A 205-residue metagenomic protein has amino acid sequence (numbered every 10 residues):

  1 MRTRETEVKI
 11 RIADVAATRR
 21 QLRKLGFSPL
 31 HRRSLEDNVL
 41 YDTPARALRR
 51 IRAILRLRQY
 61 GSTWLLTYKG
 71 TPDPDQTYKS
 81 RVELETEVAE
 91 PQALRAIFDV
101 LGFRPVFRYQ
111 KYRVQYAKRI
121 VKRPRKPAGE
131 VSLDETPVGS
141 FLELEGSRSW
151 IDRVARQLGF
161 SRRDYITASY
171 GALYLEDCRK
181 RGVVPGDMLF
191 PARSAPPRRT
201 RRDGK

Functional and structural regions predicted by a protein language model:
M1-A128, F160, D164-K205: N-terminal strand-loop-strand beta-hairpin
V15, I151-D152: Short, well-ordered alpha-helical microsegments
G70, P137, R148: A short beta-strand motif that forms part of the nucleic acid-binding face of small beta-barrel RNA-binding folds
P127-E130, R148: Low-complexity, intrinsically disordered regions enriched in charged/polar residues
S132-V138: A contiguous pocket-lining binding segment that forms or flanks enzyme active sites
S149, A155-R163: A hydrophobic, small-residue-rich beta->alpha segment in the mid-to-C-terminal subdomain of diverse proteins
